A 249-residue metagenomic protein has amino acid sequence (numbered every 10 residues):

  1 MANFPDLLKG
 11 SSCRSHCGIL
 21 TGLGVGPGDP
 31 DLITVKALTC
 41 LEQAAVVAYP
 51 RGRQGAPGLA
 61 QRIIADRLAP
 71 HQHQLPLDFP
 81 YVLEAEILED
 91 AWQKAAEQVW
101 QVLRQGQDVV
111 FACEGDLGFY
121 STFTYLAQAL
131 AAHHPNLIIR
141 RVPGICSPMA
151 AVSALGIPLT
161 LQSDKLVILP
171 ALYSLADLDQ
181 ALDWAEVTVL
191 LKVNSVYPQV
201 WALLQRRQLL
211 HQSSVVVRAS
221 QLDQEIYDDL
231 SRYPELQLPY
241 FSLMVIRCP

Functional and structural regions predicted by a protein language model:
A2-P30, V35-A37, E42-I138, D223-D228 (+2 more regions): Class I S-adenosyl-L-methionine
S12-C17, T39-C40, L103, F111 (+4 more regions): Solvent-exposed alpha-helices and their adjacent loops that cap or buttress functional pockets in soluble metabolic
L20, L182-P249: A contiguous loop/helix-start segment that scaffolds small-molecule binding in enzyme catalytic cores
G24-V25, F111-E114, P143, P170 (+1 more regions): Small/polar loops that bind or transfer phosphate-bearing groups
P27-G28, G52-G55, F79-P80, D164-Y173 (+2 more regions): Short, acidic/turn-prone active-site loops that include or flank metal/cofactor- and phosphate-binding residues
L75, R140-V142, S214: General small-molecule cofactor/ligand-binding pocket signal
K94-V102, P158-P170, R232-L243: A polyampholytic, Gly/Pro-enriched intrinsically disordered region
G115, F119-W184, E235: Class I SAM-dependent methyltransferase SAM-binding "motif I" and its flanking Rossmann-like core
